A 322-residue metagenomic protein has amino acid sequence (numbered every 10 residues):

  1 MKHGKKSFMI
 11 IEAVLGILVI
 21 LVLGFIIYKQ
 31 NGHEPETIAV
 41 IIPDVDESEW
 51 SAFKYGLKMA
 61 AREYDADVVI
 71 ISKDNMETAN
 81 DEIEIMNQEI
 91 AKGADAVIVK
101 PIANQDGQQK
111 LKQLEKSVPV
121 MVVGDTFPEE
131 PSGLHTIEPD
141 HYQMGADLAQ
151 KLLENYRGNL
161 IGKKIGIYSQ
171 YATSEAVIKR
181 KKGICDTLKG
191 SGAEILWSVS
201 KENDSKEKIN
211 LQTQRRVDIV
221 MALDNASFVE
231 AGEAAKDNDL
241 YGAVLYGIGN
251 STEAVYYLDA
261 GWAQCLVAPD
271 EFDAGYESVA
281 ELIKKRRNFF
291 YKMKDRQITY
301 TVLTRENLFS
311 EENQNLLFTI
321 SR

Functional and structural regions predicted by a protein language model:
I10-F25: Hydrophobic membrane-insertion alpha-helices, especially the h-region of bacterial N-terminal signal peptides
I27-F53, I70, L134-H135, K163-T173: Short beta-strand segments enriched in small/hydrophobic residues
E49-E63, M144-K151, E175-A193, E230 (+1 more regions): Short, solvent-exposed amphipathic alpha-helices that sit in or adjacent to ligand/effector-binding or catalytic
V69-A91, L196-R215, F228-V229: Structural motif
I98-K116, V120, S200-V255: Hydrophobic alpha-helical
D106-Q143, S251-D259, Q264: Flexible loop/hinge segments that line or gate small-molecule binding clefts
T136-G162, N250-A254, P269-R287: Hydrophobic alpha-helical segments within soluble ligand-binding/sensing domains
D273-R322: Hinge/cleft segment of the Venus flytrap/periplasmic-binding protein
